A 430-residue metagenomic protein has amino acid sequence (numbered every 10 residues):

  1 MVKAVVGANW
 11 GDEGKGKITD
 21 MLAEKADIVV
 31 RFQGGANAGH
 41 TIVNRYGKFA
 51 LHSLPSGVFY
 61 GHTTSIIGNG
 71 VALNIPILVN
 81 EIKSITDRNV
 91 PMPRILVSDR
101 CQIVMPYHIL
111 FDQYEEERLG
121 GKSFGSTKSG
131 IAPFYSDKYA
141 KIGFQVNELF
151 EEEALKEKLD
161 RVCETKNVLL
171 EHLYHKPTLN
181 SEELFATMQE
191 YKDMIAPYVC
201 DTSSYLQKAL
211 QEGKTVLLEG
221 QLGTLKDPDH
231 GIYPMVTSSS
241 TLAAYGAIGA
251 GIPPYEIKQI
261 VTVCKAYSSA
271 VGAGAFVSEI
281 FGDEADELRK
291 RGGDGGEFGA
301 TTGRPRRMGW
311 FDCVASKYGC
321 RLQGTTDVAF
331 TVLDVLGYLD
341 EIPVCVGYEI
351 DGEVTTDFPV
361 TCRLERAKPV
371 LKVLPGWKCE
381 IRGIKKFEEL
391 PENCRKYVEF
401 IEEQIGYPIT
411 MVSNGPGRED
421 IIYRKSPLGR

Functional and structural regions predicted by a protein language model:
M1-R430: Non-transmembrane, aqueous-exposed alpha-helical and coiled segments at domain scale
